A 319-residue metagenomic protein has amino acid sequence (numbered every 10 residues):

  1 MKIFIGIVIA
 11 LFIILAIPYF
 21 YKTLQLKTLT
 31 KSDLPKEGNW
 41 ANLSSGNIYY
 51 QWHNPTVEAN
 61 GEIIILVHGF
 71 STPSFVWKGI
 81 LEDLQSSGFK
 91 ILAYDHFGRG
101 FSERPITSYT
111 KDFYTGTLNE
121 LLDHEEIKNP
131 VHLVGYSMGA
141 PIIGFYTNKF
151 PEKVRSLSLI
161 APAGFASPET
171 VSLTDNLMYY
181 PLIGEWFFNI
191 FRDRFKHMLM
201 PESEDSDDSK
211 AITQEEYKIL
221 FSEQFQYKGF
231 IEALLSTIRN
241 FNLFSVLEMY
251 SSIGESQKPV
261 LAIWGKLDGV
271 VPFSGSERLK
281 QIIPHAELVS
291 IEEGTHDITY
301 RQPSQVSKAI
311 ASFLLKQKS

Functional and structural regions predicted by a protein language model:
M1-E62, S86-F89, L247, L315-S319: Alpha/beta-hydrolase fold catalytic core
L29, T170-V171, F188-E255: Conserved alpha/beta-hydrolase catalytic His-Asp/Glu region
S44, Q51-N54, H96-V134, K308: Active-site loop/oxyanion-hole signature of alpha/beta-hydrolase fold enzymes
H53-F101: Conserved HGGG/HGGXW glycine-rich cap/lid loop of the alpha/beta-hydrolase fold
G135, G139, I143: Gly/Ala-rich beta-loop-alpha elbow adjacent to hydrolase catalytic centers
N148, L157-W186: Flexible "cap/lid" loop of the alpha/beta hydrolase fold
S256, A262-W264, D268: Short beta-strand/loop motif that positions the catalytic acidic residue of the alpha/beta-hydrolase fold
A286-S319: Catalytic active-site module of serine/aspartate enzymes centered on a nucleophile-bearing elbow/loop
